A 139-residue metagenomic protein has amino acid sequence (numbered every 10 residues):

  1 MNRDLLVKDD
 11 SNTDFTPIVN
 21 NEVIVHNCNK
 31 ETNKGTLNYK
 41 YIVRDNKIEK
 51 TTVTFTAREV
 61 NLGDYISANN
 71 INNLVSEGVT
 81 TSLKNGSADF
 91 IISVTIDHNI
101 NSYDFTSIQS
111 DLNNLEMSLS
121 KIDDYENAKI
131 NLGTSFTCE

Functional and structural regions predicted by a protein language model:
L6, N12-E139: Subset-of-secretome marker
